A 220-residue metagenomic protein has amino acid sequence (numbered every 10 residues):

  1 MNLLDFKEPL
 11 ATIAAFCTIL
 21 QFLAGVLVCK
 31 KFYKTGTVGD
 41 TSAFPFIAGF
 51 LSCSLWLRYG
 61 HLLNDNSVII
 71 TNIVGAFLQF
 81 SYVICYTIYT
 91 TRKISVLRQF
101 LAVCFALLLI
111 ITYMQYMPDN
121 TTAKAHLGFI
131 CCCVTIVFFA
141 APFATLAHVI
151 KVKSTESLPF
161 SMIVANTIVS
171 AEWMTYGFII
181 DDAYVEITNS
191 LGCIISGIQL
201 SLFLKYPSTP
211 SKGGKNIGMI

Functional and structural regions predicted by a protein language model:
M1-I220: Alpha-helical membrane-protein topology signature
